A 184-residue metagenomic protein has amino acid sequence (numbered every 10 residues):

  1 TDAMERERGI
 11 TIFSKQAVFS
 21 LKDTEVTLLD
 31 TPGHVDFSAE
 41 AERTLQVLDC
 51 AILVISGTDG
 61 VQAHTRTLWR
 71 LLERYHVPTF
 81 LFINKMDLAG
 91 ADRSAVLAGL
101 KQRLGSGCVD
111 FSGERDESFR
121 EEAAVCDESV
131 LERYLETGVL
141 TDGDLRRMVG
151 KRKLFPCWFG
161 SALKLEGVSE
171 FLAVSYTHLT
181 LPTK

Functional and structural regions predicted by a protein language model:
T1-I55, V61, G99-D110: P-loop NTPase switch module centered on the Walker A-proximal segment
E25, L48-L53, Y75-L81, K151-P156: Short, surface-exposed connector motifs at secondary-structure boundaries
A39-A41, T65-T67, A91-A95, R120-E121 (+1 more regions): Short acidic, glycine/serine/threonine-rich loops at helix termini
G57-R103: Conserved C-terminal guanine-recognition region of P-loop GTPase G domains, centered on the G4
A89-S118, P156-L163, G167-V168: Canonical P-loop GTPase G-domain recognition
E122-S175: Non-catalytic, charge-rich alpha-helical accessory subdomains
T177-T183: Conserved small/polar residues in nucleotide/adenosyl-binding loops
